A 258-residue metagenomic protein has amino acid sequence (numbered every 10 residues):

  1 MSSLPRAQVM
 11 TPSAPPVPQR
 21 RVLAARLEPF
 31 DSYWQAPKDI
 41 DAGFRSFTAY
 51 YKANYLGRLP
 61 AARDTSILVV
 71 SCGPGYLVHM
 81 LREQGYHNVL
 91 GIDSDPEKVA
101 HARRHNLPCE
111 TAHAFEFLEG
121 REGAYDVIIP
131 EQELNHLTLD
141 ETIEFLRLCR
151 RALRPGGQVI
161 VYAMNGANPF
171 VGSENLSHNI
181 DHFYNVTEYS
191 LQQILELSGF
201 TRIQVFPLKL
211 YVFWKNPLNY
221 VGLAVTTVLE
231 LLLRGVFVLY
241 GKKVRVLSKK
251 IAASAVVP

Functional and structural regions predicted by a protein language model:
M1-G123, V127-E131, D140-R147, S248-I251 (+1 more regions): Conserved N-terminal segment of class I S-adenosyl-L-methionine
L107-E110, S177-I180, V221-L223: Short, hinge-like loop/turn segments at secondary-structure boundaries
N135-L137: A short His-aromatic
L153-V159: Short glycine-dipeptide loop
V161-H182: Short, glycine-/aromatic-enriched active-site segment of Class I SAM-dependent methyltransferases
F183-S198: Short alpha-helix
Q193, Q204-P258: A C-terminal cap/extension of S-adenosyl-L-methionine-dependent methyltransferases that defines the acceptor-substrate
